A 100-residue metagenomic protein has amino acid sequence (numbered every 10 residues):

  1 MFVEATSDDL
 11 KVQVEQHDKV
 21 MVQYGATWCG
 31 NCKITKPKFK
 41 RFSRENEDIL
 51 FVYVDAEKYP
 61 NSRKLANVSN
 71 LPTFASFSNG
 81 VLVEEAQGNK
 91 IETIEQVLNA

Functional and structural regions predicted by a protein language model:
M1-V20, Q96-A100: N-terminal leader/targeting and pre-domain segments
E4-A5, Y24, K36-F39, S43-N61: Thiol-based oxidoreductase modules, predominantly thioredoxin-like and allied folds used for disulfide exchange
D9-L10, K58-S62, T93: Short acidic active-site motifs
K11-F42: Local sequence-structure signature of Cys/Sec-based thiol-disulfide redox active-site neighborhoods
V12-Q13, F42, S62-L65, V97: CheY-like receiver
L65-A66, I91: Chalcogenol-based redox active-site neighborhoods
A66-A75: Structural micro-motif
S76-A100: Non-catalytic, surface beta->alpha helical segment in thiol-disulfide oxidoreductase systems
